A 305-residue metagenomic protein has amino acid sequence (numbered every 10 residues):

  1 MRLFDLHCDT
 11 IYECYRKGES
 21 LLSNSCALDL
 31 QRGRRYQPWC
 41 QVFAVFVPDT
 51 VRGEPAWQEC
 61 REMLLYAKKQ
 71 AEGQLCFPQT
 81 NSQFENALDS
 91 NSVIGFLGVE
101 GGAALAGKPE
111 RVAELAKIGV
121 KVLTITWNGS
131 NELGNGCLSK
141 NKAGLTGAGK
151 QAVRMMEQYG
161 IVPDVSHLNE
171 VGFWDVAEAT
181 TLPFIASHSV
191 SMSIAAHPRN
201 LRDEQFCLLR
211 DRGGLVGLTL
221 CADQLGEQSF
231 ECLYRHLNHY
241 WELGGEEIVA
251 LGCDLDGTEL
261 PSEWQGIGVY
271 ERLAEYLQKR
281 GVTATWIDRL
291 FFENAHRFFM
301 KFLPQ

Functional and structural regions predicted by a protein language model:
M1-T219, D223, Y234, N238-W241 (+4 more regions): Extended, charged catalytic domains and RNA/DNA-binding interfaces, predominantly in divalent-metal-using enzymes
V42, V249-G252, D288-F291: Conserved active-site loop/cleft motifs that coordinate metal ions or position small ligands
Q58, E231, W264-G268: Soluble non-cytosolic domains of exported or imported proteins
L105-A106, E227, L260: Loop/helix-junction capping segments adjacent to catalytic residues or to phosphate/diphosphate-binding pockets
L215, Q228-S229: Extended C-terminal subregions enriched in glycine
G244-I267: Short acidic/histidine-rich active-site segments
Q265-Q305: Mid-to-C-terminal alpha-helical segments outside catalytic/metal-binding sites
